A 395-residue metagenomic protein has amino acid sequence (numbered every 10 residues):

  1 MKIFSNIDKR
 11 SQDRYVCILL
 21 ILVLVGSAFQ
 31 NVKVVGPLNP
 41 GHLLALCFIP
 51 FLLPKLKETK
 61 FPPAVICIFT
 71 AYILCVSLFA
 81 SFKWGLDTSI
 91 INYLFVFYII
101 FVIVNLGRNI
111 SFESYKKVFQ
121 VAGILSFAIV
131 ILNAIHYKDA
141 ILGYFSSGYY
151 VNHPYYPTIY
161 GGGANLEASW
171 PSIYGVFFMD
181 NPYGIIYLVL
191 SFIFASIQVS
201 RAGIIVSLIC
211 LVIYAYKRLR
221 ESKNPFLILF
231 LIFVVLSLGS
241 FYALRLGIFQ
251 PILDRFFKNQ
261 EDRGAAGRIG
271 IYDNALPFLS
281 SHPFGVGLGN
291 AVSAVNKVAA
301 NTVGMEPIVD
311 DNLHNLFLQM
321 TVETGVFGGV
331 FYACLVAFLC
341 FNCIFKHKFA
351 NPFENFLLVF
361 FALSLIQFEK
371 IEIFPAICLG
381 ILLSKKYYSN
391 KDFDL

Functional and structural regions predicted by a protein language model:
M1-K55, Y72-K83, N133, F360 (+1 more regions): N-terminal signal-anchor transmembrane segment
I7-D13, L53-V65, F177-I186, L219-I228 (+1 more regions): Membrane-interface helix-loop-helix junctions at transmembrane boundaries of multi-pass membrane enzymes, predominantly
Y15-L24, D311, N315, N342-Q367: Loop-to-helix entry and N-terminal half of a specific, functionally important transmembrane alpha helix in multi-pass
L46, L335, P352-L395: Transmembrane alpha-helices of multi-pass inner-membrane enzymes
P63-L74, K83-G107, V118, G123 (+1 more regions): Aromatic-anchored transmembrane helix interface
K116-L142, T158-K217: Alpha-helical transmembrane segments of multi-pass inner-membrane proteins
A128, A134, R218-N259, L276-P277: A membrane-periplasm/extracellular boundary helix in multi-pass inner-membrane enzymes that assemble envelope glycans
K258-T324: Long extracytoplasmic/lumenal interhelical loops at the membrane interface of multi-pass membrane proteins
